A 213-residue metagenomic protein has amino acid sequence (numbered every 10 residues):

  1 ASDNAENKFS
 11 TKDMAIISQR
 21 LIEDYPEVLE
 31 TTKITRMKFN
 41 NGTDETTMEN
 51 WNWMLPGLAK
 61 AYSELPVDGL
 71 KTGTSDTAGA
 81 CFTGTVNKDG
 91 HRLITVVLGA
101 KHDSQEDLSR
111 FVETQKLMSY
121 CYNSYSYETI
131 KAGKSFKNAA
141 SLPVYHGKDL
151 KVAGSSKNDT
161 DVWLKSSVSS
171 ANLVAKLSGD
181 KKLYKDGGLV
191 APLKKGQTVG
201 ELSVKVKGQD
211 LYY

Functional and structural regions predicted by a protein language model:
A1: Short, conserved phosphate-binding/catalytic loop or strand-edge motifs used in phosphoryl-/nucleotidyl-transfer
E6-Y213: Domain-terminus/edge residues, biased toward the C-terminal soluble/receptor-binding domains of extracytoplasmic
